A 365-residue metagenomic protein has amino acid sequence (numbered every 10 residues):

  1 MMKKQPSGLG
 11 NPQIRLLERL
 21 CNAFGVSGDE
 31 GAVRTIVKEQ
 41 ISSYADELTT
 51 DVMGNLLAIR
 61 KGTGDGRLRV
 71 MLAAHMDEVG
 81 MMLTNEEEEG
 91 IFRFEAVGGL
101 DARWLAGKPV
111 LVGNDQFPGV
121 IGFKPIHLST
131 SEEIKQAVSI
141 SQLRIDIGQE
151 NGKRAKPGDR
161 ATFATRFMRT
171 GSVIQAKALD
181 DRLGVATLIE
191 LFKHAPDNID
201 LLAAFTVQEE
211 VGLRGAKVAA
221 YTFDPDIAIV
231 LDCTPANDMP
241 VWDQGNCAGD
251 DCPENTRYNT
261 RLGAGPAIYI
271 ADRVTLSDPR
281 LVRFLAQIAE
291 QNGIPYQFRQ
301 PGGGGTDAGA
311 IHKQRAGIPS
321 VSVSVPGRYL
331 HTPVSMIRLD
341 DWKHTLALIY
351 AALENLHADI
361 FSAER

Functional and structural regions predicted by a protein language model:
M1-R365: N-terminal hydrophobic/helix-forming segments and targeting peptides
